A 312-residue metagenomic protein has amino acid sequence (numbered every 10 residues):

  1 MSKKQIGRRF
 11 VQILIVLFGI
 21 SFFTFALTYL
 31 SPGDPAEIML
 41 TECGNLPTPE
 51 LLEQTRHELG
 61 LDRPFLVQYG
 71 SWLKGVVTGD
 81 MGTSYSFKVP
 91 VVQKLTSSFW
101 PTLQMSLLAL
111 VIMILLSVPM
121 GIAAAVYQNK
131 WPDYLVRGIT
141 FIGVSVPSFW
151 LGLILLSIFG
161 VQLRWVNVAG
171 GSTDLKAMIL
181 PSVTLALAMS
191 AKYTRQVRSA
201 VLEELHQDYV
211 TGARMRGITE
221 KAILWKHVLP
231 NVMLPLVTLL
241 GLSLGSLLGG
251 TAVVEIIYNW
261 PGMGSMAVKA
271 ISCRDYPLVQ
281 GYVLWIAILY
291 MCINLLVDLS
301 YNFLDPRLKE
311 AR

Functional and structural regions predicted by a protein language model:
M1-T24: Hydrophobic secretory-pathway targeting helix
S2-K4, L95-P132, G171-R312: Alpha-helical transmembrane segments of integral membrane proteins, especially multi-pass inner/plasma-membrane
L17-G70, L163-L180: Hydrophobic alpha-helical transmembrane segments of membrane transport/permease proteins and related membrane-embedded
S31, G143-V146, L248: Transmembrane helix irregularities
L61-V118: An internal, D/E-rich "acidic patch" concept
R137-S199: Membrane-water interface segments at transmembrane-helix boundaries in multipass membrane proteins
